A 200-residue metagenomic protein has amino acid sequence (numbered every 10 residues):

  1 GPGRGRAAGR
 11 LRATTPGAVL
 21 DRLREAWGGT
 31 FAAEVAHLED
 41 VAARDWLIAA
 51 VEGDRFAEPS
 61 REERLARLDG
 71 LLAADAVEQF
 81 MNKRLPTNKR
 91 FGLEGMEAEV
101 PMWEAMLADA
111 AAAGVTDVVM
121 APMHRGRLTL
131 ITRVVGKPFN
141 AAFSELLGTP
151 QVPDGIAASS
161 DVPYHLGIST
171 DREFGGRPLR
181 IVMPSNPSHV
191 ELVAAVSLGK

Functional and structural regions predicted by a protein language model:
G1-K200: Conserved internal helical-beta-strand scaffold that buttresses enzyme catalytic cores
